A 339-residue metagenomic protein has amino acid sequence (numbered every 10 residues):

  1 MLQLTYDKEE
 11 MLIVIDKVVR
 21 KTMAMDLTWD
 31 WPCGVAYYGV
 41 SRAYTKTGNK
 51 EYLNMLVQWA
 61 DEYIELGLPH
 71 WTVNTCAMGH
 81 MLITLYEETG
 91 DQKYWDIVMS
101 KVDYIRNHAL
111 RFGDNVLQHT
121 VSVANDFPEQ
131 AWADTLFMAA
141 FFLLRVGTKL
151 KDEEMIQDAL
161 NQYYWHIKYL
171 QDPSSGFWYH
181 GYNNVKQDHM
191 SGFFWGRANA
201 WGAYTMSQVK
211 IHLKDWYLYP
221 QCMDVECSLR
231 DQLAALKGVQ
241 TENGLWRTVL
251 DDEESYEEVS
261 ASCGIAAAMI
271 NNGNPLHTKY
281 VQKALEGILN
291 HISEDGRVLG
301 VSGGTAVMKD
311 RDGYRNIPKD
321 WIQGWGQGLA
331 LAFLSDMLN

Functional and structural regions predicted by a protein language model:
L2-P32, S41-K46, E51, E62 (+5 more regions): CBM-like carbohydrate-recognition segments
T89, V146-Q157, V209-M223, N272-L276: Inter-helical turn/loop segments and adjacent helix faces that build the functional surface of alpha-helical bundle
V116-Y182: Aromatic- and glycine-enriched pocket-lining scaffold segments that form the walls of small-molecule binding clefts
F177-R197: Acidic/Ser/Thr-rich, low-complexity mid-to-C-terminal regulatory regions of eukaryotic proteins
A203-L250: Oxyanion-binding "anion nests"
